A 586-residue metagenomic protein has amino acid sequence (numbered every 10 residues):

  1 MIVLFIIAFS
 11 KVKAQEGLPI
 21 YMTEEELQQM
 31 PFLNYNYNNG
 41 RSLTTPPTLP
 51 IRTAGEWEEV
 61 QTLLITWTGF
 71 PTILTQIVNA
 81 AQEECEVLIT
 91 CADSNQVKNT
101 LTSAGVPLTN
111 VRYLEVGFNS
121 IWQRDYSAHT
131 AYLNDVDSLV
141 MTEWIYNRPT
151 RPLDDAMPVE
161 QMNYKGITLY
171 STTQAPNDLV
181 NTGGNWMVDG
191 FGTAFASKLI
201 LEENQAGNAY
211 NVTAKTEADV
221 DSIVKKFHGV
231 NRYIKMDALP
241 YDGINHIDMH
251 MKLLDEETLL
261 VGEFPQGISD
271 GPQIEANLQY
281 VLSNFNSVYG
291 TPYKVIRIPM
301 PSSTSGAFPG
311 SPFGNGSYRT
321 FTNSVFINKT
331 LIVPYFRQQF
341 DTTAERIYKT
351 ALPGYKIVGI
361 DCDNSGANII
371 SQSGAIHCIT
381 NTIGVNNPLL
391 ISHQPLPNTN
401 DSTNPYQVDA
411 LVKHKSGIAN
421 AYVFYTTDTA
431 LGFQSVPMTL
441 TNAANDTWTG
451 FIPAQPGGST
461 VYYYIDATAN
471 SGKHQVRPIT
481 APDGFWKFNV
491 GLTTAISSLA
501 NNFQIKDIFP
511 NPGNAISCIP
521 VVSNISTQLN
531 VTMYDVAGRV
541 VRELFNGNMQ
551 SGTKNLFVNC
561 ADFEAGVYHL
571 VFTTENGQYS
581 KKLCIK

Functional and structural regions predicted by a protein language model:
M1-G17, I496: Bacterial Sec-dependent N-terminal signal peptides
S10-A14, L499-K586: C-terminal outer-membrane/trafficking sorting elements
Q15-L389: The feature marks the mature, well-folded catalytic cores of soluble enzymes
I65, I296-I298, V436-M438, F488 (+3 more regions): Generic detection of short hydrophobic beta-strand segments and adjacent strand-loop junctions
Q123, V180, I244-H246, G316-Y318 (+5 more regions): Residues that act as N-cap/strand-start positions at coil-to-secondary-structure junctions
I383-T494: Glycan-association/targeting regions that enable binding to alpha-glucans and other polysaccharides
